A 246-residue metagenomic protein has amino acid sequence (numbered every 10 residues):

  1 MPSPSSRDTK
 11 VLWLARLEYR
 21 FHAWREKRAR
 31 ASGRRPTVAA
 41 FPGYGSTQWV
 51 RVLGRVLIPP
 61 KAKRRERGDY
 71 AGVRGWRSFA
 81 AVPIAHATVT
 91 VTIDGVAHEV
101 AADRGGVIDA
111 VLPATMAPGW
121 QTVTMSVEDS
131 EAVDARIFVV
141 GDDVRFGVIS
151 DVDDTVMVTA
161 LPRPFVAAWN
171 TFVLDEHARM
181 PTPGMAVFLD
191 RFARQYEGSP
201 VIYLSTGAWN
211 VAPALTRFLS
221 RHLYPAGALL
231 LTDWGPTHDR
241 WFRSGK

Functional and structural regions predicted by a protein language model:
M1-V140: Intrinsically disordered, serine/threonine/proline
P2-D8, G207-K246: C-terminal cap/substrate-recognition subdomain and adjoining C-terminal extension of metal-dependent phosphatase-like
G68-R77, P162-H177: A solvent-exposed, charged loop/short amphipathic helix patch at secondary-structure junctions
H86, W120, D143-R145, G198 (+1 more regions): A general structural motif
R136-G147, R217, R221: Short amphipathic alpha-helices and their capping/turn segments at secondary-structure boundaries
F146-L161: Asp-based phosphoryl-transfer active-site loop
D175-S199, W209-P213: Short, acidic loop-to-helix structural element flanking the phosphoryl-transfer center in phosphate-processing enzymes
Y203-S205: Structural beta-sheet core signal
